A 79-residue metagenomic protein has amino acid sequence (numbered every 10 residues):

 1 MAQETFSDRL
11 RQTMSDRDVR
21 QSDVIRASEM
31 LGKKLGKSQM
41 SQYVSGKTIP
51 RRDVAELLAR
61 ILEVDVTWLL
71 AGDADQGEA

Functional and structural regions predicted by a protein language model:
M1-R26, E56, T67: A short, Lys/Arg-rich alpha-helix, primarily the initiator
A2, D18, R60, L70-A79: Short, charged recognition helix plus adjacent turn of helix-turn-helix-like nucleic-acid-binding domains
S15, E29, S45, A74: Residue-level detection of the helix-turn-helix DNA-binding "recognition helix"
D16, A27-G32, I61: Residues within the alpha-helical elements of helix-turn-helix
M30-P50: Recognition helix of helix-turn-helix/homeodomain-like DNA-binding domains that insert into the DNA major groove
Q39, V44, V54, L70-D73: DNA major-groove recognition helix of helix-turn-helix
S45-R60, Q76-E78: Short, basic-rich loop-to-helix N-cap that marks the start of a DNA-contacting helix
